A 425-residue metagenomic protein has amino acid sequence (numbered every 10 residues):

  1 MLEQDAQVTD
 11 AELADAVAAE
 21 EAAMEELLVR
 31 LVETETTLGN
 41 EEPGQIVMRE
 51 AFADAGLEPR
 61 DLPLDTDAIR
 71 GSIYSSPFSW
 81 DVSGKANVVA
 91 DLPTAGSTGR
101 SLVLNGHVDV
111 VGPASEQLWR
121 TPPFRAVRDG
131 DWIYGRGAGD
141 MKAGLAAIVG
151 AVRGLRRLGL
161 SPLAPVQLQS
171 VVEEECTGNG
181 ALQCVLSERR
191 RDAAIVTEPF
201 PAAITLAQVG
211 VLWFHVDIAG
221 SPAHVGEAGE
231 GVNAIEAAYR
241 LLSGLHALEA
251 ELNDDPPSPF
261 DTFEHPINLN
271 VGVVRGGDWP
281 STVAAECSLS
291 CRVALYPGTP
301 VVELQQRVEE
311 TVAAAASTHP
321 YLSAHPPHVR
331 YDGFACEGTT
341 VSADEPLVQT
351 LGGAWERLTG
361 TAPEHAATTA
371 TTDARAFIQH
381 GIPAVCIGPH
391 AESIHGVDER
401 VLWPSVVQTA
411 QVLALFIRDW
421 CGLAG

Functional and structural regions predicted by a protein language model:
M1-E12, D54, L206, W213-G425: Metal-dependent amide/peptide-bond hydrolase catalytic core, centered on the "pita-bread" metallohydrolase fold
L2-I133, R157, P162: Acidic/His- and Gly-rich active-site-bordering loop/insert found across diverse amide/peptide-bond hydrolases
T34, A151-L158, G244, L248 (+1 more regions): Active-site catalytic microenvironments for nucleophilic, acid-base chemistry
R60, L102-L104, A193-I195, F214 (+1 more regions): Hydrophobic/aromatic beta-strand patches that form the interior of the parallel beta-sheet core in alpha/beta enzyme
N105-G106, S170, I195-E198, D217-A219 (+1 more regions): Short beta-strand segments
D131-A146, G159, V232-E236, R400-V407: Short, conserved micro-motifs enriched in small and acidic residues
I133, G139-W213, C421-G425: Acidic/histidine-rich catalytic neighborhood of metal-dependent amide-processing enzymes
